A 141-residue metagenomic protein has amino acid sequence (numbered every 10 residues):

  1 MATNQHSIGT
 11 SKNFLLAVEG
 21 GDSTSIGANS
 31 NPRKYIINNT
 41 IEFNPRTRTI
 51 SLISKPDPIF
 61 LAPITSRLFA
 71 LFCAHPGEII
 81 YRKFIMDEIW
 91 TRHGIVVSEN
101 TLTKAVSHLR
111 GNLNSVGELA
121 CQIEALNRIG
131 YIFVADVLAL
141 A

Functional and structural regions predicted by a protein language model:
M1-S11: N-terminal/domain-start alpha-helical segments
T3-N4, I89, L102: Generic detector of bulky aromatic hydrophobic side chains
A17-V18, D22, A28-E42, S51-I53 (+4 more regions): DNA-binding patch around the recognition helix
D57-I89: Short amphipathic alpha-helical recognition elements used for nucleic-acid or partner binding across transcription
